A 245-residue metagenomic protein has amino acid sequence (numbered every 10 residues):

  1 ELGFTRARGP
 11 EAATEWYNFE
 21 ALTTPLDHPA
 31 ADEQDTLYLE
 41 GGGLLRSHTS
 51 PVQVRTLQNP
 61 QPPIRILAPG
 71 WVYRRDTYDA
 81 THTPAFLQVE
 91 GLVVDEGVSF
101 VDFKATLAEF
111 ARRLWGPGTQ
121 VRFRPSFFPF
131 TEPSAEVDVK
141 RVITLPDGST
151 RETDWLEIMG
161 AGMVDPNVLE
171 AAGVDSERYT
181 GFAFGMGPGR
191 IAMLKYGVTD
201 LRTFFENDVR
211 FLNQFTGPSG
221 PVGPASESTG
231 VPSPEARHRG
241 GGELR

Functional and structural regions predicted by a protein language model:
E1-E227, L244-R245: TRNA-recognition modules of translation machinery and tRNA-sensing kinases, especially anticodon-binding
A225-E227, V231, E235-A236: Acidic, Ala/Val/Gly-enriched low-complexity intrinsically disordered segments
E235-R245: Long, low-complexity, intrinsically disordered segments
